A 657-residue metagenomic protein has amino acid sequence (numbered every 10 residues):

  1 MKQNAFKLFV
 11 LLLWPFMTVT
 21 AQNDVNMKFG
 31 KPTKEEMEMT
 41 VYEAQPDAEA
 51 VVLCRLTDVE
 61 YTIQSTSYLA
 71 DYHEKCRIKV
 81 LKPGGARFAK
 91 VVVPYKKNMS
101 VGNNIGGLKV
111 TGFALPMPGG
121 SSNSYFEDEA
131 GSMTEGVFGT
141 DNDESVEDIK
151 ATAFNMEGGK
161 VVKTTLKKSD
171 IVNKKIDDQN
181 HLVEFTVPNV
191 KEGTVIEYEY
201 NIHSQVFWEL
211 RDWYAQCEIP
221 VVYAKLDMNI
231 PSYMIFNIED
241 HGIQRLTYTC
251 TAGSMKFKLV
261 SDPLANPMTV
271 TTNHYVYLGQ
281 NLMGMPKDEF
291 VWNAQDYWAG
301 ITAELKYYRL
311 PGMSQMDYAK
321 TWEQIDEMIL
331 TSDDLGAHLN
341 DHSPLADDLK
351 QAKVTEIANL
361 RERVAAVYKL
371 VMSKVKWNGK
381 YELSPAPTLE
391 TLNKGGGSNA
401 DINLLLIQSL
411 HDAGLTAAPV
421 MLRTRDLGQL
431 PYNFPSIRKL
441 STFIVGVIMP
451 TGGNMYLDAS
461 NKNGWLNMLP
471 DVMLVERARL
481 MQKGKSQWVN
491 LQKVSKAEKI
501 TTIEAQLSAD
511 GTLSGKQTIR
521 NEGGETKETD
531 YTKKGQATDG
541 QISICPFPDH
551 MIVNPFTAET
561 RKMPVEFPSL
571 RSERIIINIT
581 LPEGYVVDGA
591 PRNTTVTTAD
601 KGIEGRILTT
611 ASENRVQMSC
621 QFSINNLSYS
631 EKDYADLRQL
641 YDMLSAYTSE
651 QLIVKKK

Functional and structural regions predicted by a protein language model:
M1-V25: Bacterial Sec-dependent N-terminal signal peptides
Q22-E327, A386, D401-H411, T416-P555 (+2 more regions): Beta-strand-rich, non-transmembrane domain signature
Y68, P188, E218, A337-D341 (+5 more regions): Extracytoplasmic/periplasmic, Sec-exported soluble proteins
V80, G84, S204, V371-V375 (+2 more regions): Sec/Tat-exported extracytoplasmic proteins
F88-V92, D240-G242, A337-L345, A366 (+4 more regions): Short coil/turn segments at secondary-structure boundaries
W322-K394: Secondary-structure boundary elements
L335-H342, R363, L389, S398 (+8 more regions): Extended non-catalytic domains of envelope/secretory-pathway proteins
E528-K657: A carboxyl-terminal module marker
